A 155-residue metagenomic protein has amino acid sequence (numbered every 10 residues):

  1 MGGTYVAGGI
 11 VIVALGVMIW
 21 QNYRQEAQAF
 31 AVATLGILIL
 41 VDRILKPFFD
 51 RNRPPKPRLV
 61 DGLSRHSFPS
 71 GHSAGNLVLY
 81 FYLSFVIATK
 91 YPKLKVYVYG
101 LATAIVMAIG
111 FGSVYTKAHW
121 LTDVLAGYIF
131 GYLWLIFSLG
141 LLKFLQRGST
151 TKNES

Functional and structural regions predicted by a protein language model:
M1-L63, Y82-T89, K93-L101: Hydrophobic alpha-helical bundle signature of multipass membrane enzymes
P55-S155: Membrane-embedded catalytic cores of phosphoryl/pyrophosphoryl-handling enzymes
